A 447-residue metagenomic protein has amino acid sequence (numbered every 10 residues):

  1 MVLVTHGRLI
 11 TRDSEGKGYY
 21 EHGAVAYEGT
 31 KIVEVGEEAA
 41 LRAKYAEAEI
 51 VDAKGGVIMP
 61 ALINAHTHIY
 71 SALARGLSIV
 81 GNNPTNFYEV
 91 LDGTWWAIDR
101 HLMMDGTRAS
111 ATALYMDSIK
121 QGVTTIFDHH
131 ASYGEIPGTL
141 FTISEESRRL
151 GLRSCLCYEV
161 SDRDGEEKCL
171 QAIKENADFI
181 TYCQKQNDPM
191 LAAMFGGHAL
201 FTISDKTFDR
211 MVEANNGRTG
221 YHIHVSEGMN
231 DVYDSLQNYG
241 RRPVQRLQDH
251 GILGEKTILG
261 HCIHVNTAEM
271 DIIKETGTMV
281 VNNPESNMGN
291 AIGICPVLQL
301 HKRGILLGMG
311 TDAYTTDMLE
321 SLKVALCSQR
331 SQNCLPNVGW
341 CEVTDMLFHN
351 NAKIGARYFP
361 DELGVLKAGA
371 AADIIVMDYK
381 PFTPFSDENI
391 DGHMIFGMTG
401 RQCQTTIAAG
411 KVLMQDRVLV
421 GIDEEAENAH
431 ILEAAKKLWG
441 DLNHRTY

Functional and structural regions predicted by a protein language model:
M1-K44, G56-V57, T446: N-terminal metal-binding scaffold of metallo-dependent hydrolase/deaminase domains
V2-L9, R42-E89, D105, T112 (+1 more regions): Replace "His-x-His-based motif
D13, A371-N428: C-terminal cap of metal-dependent C-N hydrolases
L73-T107, D164-G165, M229-K256, T276-M279 (+1 more regions): Active-site gating loops and adjacent loop-to-helix segments of metal-dependent hydrolytic enzymes
L77-H129, G134-L152, K174-Q186, L432-K437 (+1 more regions): Alpha-helical scaffold segments that flank or form the walls of functional sites
H130-I263: Metal-coordinating catalytic core of metallo-dependent amide/deamination hydrolases
G151, N215-G220, I252-E255, I272-V281 (+2 more regions): Glycine-enriched alpha-helix->loop->beta-strand junction motifs that scaffold or abut catalytic
D249-K256, L298-P381, I395-T399: His/Asp/Glu-enriched, well-ordered alpha-helical/loop segment that forms or immediately abuts the divalent-metal
